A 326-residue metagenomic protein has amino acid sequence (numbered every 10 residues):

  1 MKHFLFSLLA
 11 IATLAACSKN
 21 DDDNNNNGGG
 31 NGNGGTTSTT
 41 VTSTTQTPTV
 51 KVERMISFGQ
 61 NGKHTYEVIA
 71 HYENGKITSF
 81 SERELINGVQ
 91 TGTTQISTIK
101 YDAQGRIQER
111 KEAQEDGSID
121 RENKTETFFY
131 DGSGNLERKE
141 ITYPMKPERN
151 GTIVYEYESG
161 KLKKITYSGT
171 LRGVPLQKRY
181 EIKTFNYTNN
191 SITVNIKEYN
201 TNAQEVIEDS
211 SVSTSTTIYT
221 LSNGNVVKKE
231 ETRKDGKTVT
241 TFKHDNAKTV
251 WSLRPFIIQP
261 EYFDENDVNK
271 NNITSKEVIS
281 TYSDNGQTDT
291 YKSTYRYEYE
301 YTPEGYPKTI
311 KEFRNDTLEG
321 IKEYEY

Functional and structural regions predicted by a protein language model:
M1-F4, S18-K19: Positively charged n-region of N-terminal signal peptides that target proteins for export
F4-A12: Sec-dependent N-terminal signal peptides
L14-A16: C-terminal motif of bacterial Sec signal peptides marking the signal peptidase cleavage site
K19-Y326: Buried hydrophobic residues that stabilize the cores of well-folded domains
